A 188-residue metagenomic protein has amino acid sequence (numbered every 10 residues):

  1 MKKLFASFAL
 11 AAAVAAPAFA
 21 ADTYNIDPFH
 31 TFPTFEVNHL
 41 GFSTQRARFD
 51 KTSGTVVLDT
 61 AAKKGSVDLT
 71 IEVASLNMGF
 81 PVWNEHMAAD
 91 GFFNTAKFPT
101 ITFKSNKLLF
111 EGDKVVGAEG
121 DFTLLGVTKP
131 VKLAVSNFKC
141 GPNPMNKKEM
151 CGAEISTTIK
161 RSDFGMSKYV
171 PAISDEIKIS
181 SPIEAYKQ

Functional and structural regions predicted by a protein language model:
M1-A20: Gram-negative bacterial Sec-dependent N-terminal signal peptides
A20-Q188: Low-complexity, acidic/polar, glycine-enriched regions of mature
